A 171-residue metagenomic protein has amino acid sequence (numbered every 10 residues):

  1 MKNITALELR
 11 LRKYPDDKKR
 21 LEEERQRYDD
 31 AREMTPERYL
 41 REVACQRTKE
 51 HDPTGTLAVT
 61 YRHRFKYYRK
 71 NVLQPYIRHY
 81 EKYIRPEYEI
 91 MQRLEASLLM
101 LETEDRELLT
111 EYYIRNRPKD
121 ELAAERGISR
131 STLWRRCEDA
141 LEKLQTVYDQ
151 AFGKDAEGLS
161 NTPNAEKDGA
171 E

Functional and structural regions predicted by a protein language model:
M1-S97, D149-E171: N-terminal interaction/assembly modules
Q92, S129, R135: Catalytic phosphate/metal-binding cores of nucleic-acid and nucleotide-processing enzymes, i.e., regions that mediate
M100-R117: Short amphipathic alpha helix immediately N-terminal
R115-T132: Helix-turn-helix DNA-binding module
G127-S131, K143, K154-A156: Juxtamembrane/interface motifs at transmembrane-helix termini
L133-V147: DNA major-groove recognition helices of helix-turn-helix
